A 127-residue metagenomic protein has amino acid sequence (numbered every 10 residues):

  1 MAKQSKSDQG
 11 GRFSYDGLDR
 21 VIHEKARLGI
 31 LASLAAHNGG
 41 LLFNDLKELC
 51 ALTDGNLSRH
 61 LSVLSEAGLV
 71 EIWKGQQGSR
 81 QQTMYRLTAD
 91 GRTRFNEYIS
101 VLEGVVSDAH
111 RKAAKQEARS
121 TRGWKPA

Functional and structural regions predicted by a protein language model:
A2-F13, A32, T93-A127: Amphipathic alpha-helical dimerization/coiled-coil segments that flank or bridge DNA-binding/regulatory modules
D8-Q9, T53, Q76, A89 (+1 more regions): Intrinsically disordered, low-complexity segments enriched in small/polar residues
G10-G11, D45, G68: Short hydrophobic/aromatic segments of transmembrane alpha-helices and their interfaces
S14-N56, Q77-G78, Q82-R86: N-terminal helix-turn-helix DNA-binding core of bacterial DNA-binding proteins
H60: Residues within the DNA-recognition helix of helix-turn-helix
V63-A114: Charged, amphipathic alpha-helical coiled-coil/dimerization segments
